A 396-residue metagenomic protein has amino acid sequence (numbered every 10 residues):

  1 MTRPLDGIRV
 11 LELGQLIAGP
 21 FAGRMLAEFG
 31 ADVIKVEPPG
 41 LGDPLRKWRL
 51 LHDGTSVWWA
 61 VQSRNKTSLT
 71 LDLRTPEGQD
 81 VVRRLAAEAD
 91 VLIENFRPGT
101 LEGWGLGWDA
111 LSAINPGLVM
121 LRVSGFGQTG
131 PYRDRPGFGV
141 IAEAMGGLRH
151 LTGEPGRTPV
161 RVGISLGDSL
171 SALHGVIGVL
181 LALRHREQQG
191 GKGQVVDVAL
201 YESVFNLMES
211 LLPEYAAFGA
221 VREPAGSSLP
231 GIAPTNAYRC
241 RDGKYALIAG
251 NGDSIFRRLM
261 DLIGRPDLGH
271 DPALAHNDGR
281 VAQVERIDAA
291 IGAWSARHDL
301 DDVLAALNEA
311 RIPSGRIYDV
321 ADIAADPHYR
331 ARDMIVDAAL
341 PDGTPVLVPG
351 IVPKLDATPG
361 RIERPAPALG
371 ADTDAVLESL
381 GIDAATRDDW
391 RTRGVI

Functional and structural regions predicted by a protein language model:
M1-Q189, A368, D372-I396: N-terminal helix-loop segment corresponding to the beta1-alpha1 unit of nucleotide/adenylate-binding folds
M1-R9, R222, R239-R241, D322-I396: Terminal low-complexity tails and localization/encapsulation signals of metabolic enzymes
V33, N308-D322, D383-D388: Short, well-structured beta-strand/strand-turn elements
G40, F126-G127, L200-F205, D242 (+2 more regions): Glycine-rich beta-alpha junction loops
Q128, G156-S165, E187-V204, E223-P230 (+1 more regions): Conserved Rossmann-fold dehydrogenase catalytic segment
R157-L166, R239-K244, T358: Flexible glycine/proline-enriched surface loops and loop-helix/loop-strand junctions
A172-K192, N206-A217, M260-P266: Oxidoreductase and adenylate-handling cofactor-binding alpha/beta cores
P234-A310, S314: Aromatic-enriched alpha-helical interface/lid elements that frame and gate functional surfaces
